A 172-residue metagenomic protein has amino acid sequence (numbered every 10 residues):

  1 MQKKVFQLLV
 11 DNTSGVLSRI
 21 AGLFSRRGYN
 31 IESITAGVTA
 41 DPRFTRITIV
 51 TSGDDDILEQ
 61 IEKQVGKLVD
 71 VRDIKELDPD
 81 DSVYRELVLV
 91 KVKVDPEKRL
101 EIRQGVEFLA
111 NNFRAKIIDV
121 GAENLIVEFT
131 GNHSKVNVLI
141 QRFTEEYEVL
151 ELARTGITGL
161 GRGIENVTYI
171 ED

Functional and structural regions predicted by a protein language model:
M1-L9, T13-F44, V50, D55-D172: Long, contiguous binding/interaction regions
